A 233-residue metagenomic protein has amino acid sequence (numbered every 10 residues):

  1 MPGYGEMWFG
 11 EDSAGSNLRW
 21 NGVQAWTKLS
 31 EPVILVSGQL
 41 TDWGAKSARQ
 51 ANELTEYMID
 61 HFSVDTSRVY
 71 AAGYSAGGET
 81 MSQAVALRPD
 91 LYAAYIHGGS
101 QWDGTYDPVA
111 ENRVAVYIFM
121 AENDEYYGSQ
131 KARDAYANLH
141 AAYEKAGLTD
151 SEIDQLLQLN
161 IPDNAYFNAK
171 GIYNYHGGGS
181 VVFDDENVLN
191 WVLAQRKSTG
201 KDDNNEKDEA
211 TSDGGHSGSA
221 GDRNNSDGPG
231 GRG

Functional and structural regions predicted by a protein language model:
M1-N52: Active-site machinery of serine-nucleophile hydrolases
E31, A110-V116: Short, proline-enriched alpha-helix->beta-strand connector loops that line the catalytic pocket of alpha/beta-hydrolase
L40, I96-G104, N123: Active-site nucleophile loop of the alpha/beta-hydrolase fold
W43-S75: Gly/Ser-rich "nucleophile elbow"/oxyanion-hole loop immediately N-terminal to the catalytic nucleophile in hydrolases
G78-P89, Y95: Short glycine-enriched nucleophile-adjacent loop and the immediately C-terminal alpha-helix near the catalytic center
F119, N123-E125, E144-E209, D213 (+1 more regions): C-terminal catalytic histidine-bearing segment of alpha/beta-hydrolase fold enzymes
Y127-K145: Short alpha-helix in the alpha/beta-hydrolase fold that links the catalytic acid
G215-G233: Long, low-complexity, intrinsically disordered segments
